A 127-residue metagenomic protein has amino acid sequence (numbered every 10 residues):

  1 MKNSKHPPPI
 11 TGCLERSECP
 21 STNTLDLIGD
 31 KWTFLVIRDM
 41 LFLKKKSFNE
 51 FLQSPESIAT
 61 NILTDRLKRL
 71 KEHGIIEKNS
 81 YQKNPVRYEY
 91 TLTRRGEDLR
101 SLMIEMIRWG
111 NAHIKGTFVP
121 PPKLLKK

Functional and structural regions predicted by a protein language model:
M1-I28: N-terminal leader segment of winged-helix/HTH proteins
N3, S101-K127: Amphipathic alpha-helical dimerization/coiled-coil segments that flank or bridge DNA-binding/regulatory modules
C19-I62: N-terminal helix-turn-helix DNA-binding core of bacterial DNA-binding proteins
S21-L25, R66, T117, P121-P122: Catalytic cores of transferase enzymes with a strong primary signal for eukaryotic protein kinases
L25, L35, L63, L67-L70 (+2 more regions): Generic leucine side-chain signal with a strong bias for well-ordered alpha-helical environments
G29, Q82-E105: Basic, amphipathic "hinge/linker" alpha-helix immediately C-terminal to the N-terminal HTH DNA-binding motif
S54-Y81, P85: Canonical helix-turn-helix DNA-binding module
